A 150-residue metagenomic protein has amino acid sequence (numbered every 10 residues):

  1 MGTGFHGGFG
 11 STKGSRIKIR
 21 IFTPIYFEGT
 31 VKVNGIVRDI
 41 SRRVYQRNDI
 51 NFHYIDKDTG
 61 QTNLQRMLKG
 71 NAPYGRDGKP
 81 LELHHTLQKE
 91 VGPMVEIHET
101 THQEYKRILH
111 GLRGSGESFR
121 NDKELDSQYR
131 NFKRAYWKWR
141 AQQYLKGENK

Functional and structural regions predicted by a protein language model:
M1-K150: Catalytic toxin/effector domains delivered as secreted proteins or via bacterial secretion systems
